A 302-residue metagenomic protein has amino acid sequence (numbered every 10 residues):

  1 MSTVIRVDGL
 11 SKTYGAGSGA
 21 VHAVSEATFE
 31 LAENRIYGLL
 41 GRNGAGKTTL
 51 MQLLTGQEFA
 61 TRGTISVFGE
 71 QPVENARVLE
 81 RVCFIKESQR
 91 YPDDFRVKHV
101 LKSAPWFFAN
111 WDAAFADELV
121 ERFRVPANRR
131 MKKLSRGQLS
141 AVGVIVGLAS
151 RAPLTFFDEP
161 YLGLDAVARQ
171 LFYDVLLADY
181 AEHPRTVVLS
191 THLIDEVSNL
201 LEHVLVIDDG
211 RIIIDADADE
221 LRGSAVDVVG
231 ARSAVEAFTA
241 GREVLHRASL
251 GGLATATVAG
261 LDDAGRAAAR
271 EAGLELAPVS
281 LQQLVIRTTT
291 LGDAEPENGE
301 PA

Functional and structural regions predicted by a protein language model:
I5, V21-V24: Conserved structural motif at the start of ABC-family nucleotide-binding domains
G41-G46: Walker A (P-loop) phosphate-binding loop of ABC-type ATPase nucleotide-binding domains
T55: Helix-to-loop junction immediately C-terminal to a conserved catalytic motif
R62-R77: Conserved ABC transporter NBD signature motif
K86-V142: ABC-family P-loop ATPase nucleotide-binding domains
T155-E159, L164: Catalytic Walker B motif of ABC-type/P-loop ATPase nucleotide-binding domains
F172-L261: ABC transporter nucleotide-binding domain
H246, G252-A302: C-terminal coupling/interaction segments
